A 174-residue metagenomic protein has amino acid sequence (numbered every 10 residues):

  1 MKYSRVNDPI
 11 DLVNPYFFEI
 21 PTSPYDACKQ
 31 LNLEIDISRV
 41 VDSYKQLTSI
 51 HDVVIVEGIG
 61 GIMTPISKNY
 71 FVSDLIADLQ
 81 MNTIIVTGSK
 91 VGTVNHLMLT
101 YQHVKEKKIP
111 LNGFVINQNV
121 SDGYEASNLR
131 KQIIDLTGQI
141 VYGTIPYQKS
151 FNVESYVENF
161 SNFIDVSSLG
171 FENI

Functional and structural regions predicted by a protein language model:
M1-E34, S38, K45: N-terminal phosphate/diphosphate-binding loop that engages ATP/GTP or pyrophosphate donors across diverse enzyme folds
V40, Y44-K68: Switch II (G3) loop of P-loop NTPases
I55-E57, I84, V115: Structural motif
G61-I62, K90-V91, Q118-D122: Short histidine/acidic/glycine/proline-rich micro-motifs that form metal- and phosphate-coordinating active-site loops
S67-K90: Inter-motif core of Ras-like GTPase G domains
K68-D74, M98-Y101, A126-K131: Charged helix-capping and loop-helix junction motifs
Q102-I174: C-terminal lobe/tail of nucleotide-utilizing enzymes
